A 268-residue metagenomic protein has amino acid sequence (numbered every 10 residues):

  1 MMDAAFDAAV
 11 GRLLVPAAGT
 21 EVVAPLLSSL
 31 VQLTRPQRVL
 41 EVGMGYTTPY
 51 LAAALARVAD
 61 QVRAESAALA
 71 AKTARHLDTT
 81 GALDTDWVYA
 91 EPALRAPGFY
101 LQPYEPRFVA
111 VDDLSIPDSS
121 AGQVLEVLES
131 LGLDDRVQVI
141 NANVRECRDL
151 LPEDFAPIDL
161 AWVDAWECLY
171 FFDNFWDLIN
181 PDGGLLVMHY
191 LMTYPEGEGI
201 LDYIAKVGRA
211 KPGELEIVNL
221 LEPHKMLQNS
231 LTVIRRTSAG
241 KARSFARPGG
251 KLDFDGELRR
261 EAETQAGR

Functional and structural regions predicted by a protein language model:
M1-F6, L14, P157, A262-A266: N-terminal donor/sugar-recognition subdomains of glycan-related enzymes, prototypically the membrane-proximal stem
M2-R35, P49-A53, Q61: Class I SAM-dependent methyltransferase Rossmann-like catalytic core, especially the SAM/SAH-binding loop
L33, Q37-R268: S-adenosylmethionine/decaboxylated-SAM
